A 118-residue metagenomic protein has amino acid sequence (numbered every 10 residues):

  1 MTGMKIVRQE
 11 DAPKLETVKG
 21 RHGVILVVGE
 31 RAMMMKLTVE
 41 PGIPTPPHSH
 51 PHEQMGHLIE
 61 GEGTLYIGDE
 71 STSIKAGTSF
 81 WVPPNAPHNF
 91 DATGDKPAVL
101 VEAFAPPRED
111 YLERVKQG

Functional and structural regions predicted by a protein language model:
M1-R31, E113-G118: A short, N-terminal "cap"/entry segment at the start of jelly-roll beta-barrel domains of the cupin/DSBH fold
M35-S49: Conserved short histidine dyad/triad with adjacent acidic residue
L37, G56, F80: Conserved GNAT-family N-acetyltransferase fold
P44-T45, T64, F80, P84-F90: Histidine-centered metal-chelating micro-motifs
H52-Q54, L58-G63, G68: Glycine- and acidic-residue-biased ligand/ion/polar-headgroup-sensing regions
E70-P84: Short acidic-glycine-tyrosine-enriched beta hairpin
P84-D110: Ligand-binding loop in jelly-roll beta-barrel domains
